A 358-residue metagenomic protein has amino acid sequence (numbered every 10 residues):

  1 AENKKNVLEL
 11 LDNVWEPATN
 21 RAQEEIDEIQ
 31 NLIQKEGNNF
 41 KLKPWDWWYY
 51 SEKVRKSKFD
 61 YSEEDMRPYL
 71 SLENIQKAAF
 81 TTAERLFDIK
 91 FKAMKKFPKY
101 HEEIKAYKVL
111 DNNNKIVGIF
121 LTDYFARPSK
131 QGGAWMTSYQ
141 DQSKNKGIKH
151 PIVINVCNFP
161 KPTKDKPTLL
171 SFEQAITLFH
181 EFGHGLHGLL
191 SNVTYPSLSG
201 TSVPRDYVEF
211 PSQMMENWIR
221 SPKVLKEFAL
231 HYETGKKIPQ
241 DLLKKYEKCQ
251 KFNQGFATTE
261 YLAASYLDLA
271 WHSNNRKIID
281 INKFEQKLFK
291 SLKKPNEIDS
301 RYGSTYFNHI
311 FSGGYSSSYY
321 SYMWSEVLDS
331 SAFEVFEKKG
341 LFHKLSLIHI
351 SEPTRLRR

Functional and structural regions predicted by a protein language model:
A1-N158, N217-Y266, A270, I281-F284 (+1 more regions): Active-site-proximal, well-structured secondary-structure segments within enzyme catalytic domains
M66, L72-I75, L243-F336, K344-L347: Pan-zinc metallopeptidase signature
A83, F182, S212, L267 (+1 more regions): Divalent metal-coordination and catalytic microenvironments
D88-M94, H187, V193-L198, P222-F228 (+4 more regions): Acidic/polar loop patches that form or flank catalytic/metal-binding clefts of enzymes that bind anionic ligands
P160-L178: Short pre-active-site segment immediately N-terminal to the catalytic Zn-binding motif
P167-L170, G188-M214: Post-HEXXH active-site segment of zinc metalloproteases
E173-G188, S212: Active-site recognition of the HExxH zinc-binding catalytic motif
I348-R358: Single conserved hydrophobic/aromatic residue that forms the stacking wall/gate of nucleotide- or nucleobase-binding
